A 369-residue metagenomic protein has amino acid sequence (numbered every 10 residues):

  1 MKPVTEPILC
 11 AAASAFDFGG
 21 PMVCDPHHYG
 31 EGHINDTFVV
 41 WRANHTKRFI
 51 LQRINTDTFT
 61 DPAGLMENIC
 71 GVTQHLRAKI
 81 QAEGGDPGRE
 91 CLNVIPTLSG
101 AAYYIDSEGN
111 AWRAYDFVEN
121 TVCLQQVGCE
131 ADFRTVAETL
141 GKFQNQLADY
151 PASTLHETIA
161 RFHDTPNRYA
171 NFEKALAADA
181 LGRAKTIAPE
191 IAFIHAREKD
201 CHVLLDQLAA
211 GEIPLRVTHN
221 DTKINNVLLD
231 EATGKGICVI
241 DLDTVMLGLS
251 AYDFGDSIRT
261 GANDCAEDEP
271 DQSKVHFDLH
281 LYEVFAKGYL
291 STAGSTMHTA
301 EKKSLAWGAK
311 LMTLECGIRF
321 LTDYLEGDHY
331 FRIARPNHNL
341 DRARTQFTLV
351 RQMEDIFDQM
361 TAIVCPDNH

Functional and structural regions predicted by a protein language model:
M1-D25: Juxta-kinase regulatory segment immediately upstream of eukaryotic protein kinase catalytic domains
D25-K174, S250, G261, A266-S273 (+3 more regions): Conserved ATP-binding subdomain of kinase catalytic cores across diverse folds
H27-E31, Q52-R53, F59-A63, V118-R134 (+6 more regions): ATP-dependent phospho-/nucleotidyl transfer catalytic cores
G211, N225-A266: Catalytic activation segment of kinase domains across protein kinase-like and atypical kinase folds
A251-S295, L311-Y330: Active-site activation/catalytic loop segments of kinase-like enzymes and analogous catalytic loops in related
K302-M312: Small/polar glycine-rich anion-binding or flexible loop at a beta-alpha turn
M353-I356: Long, compositionally biased intrinsically disordered regions
